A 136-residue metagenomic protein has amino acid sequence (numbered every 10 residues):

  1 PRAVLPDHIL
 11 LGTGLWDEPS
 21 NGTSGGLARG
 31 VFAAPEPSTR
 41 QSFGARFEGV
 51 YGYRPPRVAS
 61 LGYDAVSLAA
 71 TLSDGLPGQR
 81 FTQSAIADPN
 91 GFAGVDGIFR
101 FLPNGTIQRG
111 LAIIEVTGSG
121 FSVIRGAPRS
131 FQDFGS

Functional and structural regions predicted by a protein language model:
P1-S136: Extracytosolic ligand-binding ectodomains
